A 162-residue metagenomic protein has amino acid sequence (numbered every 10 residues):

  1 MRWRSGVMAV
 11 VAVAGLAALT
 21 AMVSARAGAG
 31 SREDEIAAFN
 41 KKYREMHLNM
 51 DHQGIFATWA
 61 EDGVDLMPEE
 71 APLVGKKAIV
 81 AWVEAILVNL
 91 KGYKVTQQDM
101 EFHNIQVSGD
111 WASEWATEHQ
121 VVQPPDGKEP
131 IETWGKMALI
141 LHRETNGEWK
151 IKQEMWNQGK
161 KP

Functional and structural regions predicted by a protein language model:
R2-A9: N-terminal Sec-pathway targeting helices
R4, L19-E61, K77, P162: Short, low-complexity N-terminal intrinsically disordered segments enriched in polar/charged residues
A9-A21: Bacterial N-terminal signal peptides
E33-A37, H52-V107, T117, I131-T133: A solvent-exposed, acidic/Ser-Thr-rich amphipathic alpha-helical stretch
I105-S113, L141-E148: A short, structured loop/turn motif at beta-sheet edges
Q120-P124: Beta-strand elements of well-folded, non-transmembrane domains
D126-K128: Outer-membrane beta-barrel domain signature
W134-P162: Short beta-strand edge/turn micro-motifs at domain boundaries
